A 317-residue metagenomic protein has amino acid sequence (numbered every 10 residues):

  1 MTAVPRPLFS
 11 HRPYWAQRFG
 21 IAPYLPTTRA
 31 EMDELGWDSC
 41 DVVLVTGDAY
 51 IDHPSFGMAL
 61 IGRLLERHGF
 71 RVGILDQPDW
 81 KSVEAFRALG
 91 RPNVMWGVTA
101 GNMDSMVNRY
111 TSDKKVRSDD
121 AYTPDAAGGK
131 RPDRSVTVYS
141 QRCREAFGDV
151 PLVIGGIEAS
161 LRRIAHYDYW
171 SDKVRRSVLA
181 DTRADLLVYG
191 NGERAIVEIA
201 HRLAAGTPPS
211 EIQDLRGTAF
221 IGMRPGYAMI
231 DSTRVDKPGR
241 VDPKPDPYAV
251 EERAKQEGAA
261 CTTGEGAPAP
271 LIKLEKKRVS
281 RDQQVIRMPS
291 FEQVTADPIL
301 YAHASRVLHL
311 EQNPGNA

Functional and structural regions predicted by a protein language model:
M1-Q17: Helix-enriched interaction subdomains in cytosolic or periplasmic regions, typified by TIR/SEFIR signaling/NADase cores
P23: Conserved phosphate-interacting/catalytic interface
R29-W37, A85-A88: Short boundary motifs at domain starts and secondary-structure transition points
A30-D33, L44-D48: Long, low-complexity, serine/threonine- and charged-residue-rich intrinsically disordered N-terminal tails that act as
L35-V42, P92: A short, charged/proline- and glycine-enriched loop that marks the coil->beta-strand transition at the N-terminal
V42-V45, G97: Short, hydrophobic beta-strand segments
A49, G57, D76-N316: Glycine-rich beta-alpha loop elements in corrinoid/cobalamin-binding modules across cobalamin-dependent enzymes
L60-V72: Short helix-loop-beta junction
